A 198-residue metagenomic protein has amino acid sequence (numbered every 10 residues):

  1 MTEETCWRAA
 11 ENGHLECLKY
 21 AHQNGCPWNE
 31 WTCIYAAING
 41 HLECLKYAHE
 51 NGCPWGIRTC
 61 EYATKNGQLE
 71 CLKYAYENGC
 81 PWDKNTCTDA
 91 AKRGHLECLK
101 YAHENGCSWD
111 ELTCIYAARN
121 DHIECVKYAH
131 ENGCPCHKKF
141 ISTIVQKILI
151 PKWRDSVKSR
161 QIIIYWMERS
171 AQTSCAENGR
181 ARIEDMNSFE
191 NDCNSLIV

Functional and structural regions predicted by a protein language model:
M1-V198: Ankyrin repeat (ANK) tandem alpha-helical domains that serve as protein-protein interaction scaffolds, prominent
